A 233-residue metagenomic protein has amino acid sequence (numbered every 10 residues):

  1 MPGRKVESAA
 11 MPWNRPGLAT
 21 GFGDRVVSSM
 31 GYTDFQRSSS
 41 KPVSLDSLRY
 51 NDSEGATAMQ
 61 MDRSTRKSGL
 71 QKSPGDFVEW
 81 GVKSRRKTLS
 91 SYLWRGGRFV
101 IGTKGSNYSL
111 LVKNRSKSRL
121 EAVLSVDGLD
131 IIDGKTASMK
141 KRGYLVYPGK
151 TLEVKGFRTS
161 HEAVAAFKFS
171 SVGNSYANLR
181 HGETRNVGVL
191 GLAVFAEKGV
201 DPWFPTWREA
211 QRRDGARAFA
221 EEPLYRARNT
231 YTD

Functional and structural regions predicted by a protein language model:
M1-D233: Intrinsically disordered, low-complexity segments enriched in small/polar residues
